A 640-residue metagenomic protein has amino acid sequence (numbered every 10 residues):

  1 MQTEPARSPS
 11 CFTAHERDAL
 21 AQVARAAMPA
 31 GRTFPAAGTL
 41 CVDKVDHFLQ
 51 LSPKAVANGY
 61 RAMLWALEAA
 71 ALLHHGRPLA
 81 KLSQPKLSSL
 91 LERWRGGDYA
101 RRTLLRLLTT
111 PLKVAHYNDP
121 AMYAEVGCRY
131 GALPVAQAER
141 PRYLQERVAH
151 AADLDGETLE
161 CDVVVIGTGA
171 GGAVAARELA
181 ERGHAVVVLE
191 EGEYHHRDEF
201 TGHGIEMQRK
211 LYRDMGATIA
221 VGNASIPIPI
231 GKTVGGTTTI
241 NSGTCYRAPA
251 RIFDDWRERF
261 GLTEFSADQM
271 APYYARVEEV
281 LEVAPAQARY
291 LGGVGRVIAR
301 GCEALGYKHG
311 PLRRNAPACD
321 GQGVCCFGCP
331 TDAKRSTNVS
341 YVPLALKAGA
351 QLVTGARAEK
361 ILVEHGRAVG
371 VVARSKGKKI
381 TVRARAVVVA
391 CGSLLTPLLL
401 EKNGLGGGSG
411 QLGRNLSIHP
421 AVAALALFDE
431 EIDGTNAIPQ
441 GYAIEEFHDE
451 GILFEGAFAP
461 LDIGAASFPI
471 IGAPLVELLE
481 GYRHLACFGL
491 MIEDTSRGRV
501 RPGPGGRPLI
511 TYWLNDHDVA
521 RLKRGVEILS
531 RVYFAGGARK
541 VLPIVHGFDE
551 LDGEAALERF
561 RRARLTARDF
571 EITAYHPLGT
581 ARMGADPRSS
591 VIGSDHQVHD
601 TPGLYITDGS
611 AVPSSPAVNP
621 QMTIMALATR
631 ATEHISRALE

Functional and structural regions predicted by a protein language model:
T3-Y117: Flexible, low-complexity segments enriched for small/polar residues
Q84-K86, R93-Y99, L104, H116 (+4 more regions): Rossmann-like flavin
E160-V188: N-terminal Rossmann-like FAD-binding beta1-loop-alpha1 element of flavoenzymes
E178-G204, P227, T233, K347 (+5 more regions): Glycine-rich loop(s) and the adjacent beta-strand/alpha-helix scaffold that form part
H184, E191-I240, A248-R251, G295-G301: N-terminal FAD cofactor-binding segment of flavoenzymes
N241, S409-Y533, L565-A567, A574-G579 (+2 more regions): FAD cofactor-binding and catalytic pocket of flavoenzymes
P311-L312, A318-D332, T354, E359-E364 (+2 more regions): A glycine-rich dinucleotide-binding beta-alpha-beta segment and adjacent secondary-structure elements that constitute
V324-R385: Helical element adjacent to the flavin cofactor pocket in flavoenzyme catalytic cores
